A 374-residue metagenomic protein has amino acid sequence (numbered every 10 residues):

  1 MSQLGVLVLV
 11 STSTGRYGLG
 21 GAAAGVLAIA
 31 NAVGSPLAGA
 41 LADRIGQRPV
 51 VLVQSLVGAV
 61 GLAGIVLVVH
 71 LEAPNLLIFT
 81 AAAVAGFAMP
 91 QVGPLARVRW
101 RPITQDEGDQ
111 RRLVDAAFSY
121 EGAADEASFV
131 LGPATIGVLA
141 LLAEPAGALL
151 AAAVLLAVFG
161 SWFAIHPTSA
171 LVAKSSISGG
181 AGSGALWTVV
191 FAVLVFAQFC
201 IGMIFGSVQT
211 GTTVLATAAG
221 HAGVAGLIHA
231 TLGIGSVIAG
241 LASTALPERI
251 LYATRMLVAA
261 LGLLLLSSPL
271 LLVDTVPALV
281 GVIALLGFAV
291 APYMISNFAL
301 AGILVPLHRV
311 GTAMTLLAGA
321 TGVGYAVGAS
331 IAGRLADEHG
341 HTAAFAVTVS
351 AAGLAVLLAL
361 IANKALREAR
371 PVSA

Functional and structural regions predicted by a protein language model:
M1-A32, A181, A185-A230: Helix-loop boundary and gating motifs at the non-cytosolic
G34-Q47, A140, I238-Y252, A336: Helix-to-loop junctions at the C-terminal end of transmembrane segments in multipass secondary transporters
L56-E72, G262-D274: C-terminal ends and interior cores of transmembrane alpha-helices in multi-pass membrane transporters/permeases
P74-V92, F199, A278-P292: Hydrophobic core of transmembrane alpha-helices in multi-pass small-molecule transporters, especially MFS/SLC-type
A81-A127: Cytoplasmic helix-loop-helix junction between adjacent transmembrane helices in 12-TM secondary transporters
P90-D106, T212, P292-V305: Intracellular juxtamembrane helix-capping segments at the cytosolic ends of symmetry-related transmembrane helices
T254-N297: C-terminal transmembrane helical hairpin of 12-TM major facilitator-type secondary transporters
H308-H339: A late C-terminal transmembrane helix in Major Facilitator Superfamily
